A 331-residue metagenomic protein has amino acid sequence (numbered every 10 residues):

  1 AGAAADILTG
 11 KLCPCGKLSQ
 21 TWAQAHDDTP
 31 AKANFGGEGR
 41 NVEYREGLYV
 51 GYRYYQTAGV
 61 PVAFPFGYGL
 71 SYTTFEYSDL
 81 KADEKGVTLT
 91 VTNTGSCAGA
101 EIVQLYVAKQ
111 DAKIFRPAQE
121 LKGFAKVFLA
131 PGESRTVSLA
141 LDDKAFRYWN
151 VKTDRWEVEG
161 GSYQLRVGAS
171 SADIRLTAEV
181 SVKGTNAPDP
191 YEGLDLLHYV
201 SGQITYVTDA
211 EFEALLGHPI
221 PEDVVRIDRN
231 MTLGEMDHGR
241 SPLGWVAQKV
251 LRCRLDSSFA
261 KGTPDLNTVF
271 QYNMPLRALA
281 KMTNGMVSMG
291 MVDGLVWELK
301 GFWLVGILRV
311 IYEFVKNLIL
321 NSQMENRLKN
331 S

Functional and structural regions predicted by a protein language model:
A1-A100, G160, Q164-G168: Secreted, periplasmic, or luminal enzymes acting at the cell surface/secretory milieu
E84-G86, S134-T136, R175: Intrinsic-disorder/low-complexity, polar/charged segments enriched in Ser/Thr/Lys/Arg/Asp/Glu/Gln
S96-K113, Q119-L121: Short acidic, flexible loop segments centered on an aromatic residue
K113-V151: Intrinsically disordered, low-complexity Pro/Gly/Ser/Thr-rich segments with frequent PxxP/GP/PP motifs and embedded
D143-P190: Terminal connector regions
A178-V250: Charged, amphipathic alpha-helical linkers/stalks
D228-K281: Long, charged, low-complexity terminal extensions
T263-S331: C-terminal non-catalytic accessory extensions
